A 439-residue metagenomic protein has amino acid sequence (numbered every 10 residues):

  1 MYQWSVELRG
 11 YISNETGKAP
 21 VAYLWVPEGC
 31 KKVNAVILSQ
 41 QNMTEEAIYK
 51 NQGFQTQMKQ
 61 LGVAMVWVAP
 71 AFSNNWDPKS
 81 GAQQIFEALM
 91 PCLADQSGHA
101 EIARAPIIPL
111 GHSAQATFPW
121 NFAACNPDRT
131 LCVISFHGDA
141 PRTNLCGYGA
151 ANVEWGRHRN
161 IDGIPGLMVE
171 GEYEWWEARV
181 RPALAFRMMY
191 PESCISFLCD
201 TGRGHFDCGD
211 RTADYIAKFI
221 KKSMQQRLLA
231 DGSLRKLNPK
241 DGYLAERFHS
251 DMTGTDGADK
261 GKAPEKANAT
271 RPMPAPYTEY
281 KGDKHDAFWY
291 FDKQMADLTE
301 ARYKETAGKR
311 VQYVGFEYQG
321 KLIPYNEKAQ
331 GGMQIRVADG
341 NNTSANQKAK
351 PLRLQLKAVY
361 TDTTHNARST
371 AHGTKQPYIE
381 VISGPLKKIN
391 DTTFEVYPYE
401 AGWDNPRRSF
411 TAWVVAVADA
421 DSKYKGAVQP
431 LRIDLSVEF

Functional and structural regions predicted by a protein language model:
M1-V36, I107-D128, E300-Y325: A domain-start/cap signature at the N-terminus of enzymes
T16-G17, G29-K32, T56-L61, E101-A103 (+4 more regions): Extracellular/periplasmic catalytic domains that process cell-envelope and extracellular macromolecules
G29-D77, R142-T143, W176-A178: Short substrate-entry loop that stabilizes the transition state in hydrolases
V36-Q40, A64-A69, P106-G111, L131-H137 (+2 more regions): Structural recognition of the beta-strand scaffold that forms the well-ordered cores of secreted hydrolase catalytic
W76-E101, P109, N121: Alpha/beta-hydrolase active-site loop
C132-A217: The feature captures the conserved acid-bearing segment of alpha/beta-hydrolase catalytic domains
T201-G332: Alpha/beta-hydrolase-fold serine-hydrolase catalytic core, especially in secreted/extracellular enzymes
V311-F439: Solvent-exposed beta-strand/loop surfaces, strongest in extracytoplasmic domains of secreted and cell-surface proteins
